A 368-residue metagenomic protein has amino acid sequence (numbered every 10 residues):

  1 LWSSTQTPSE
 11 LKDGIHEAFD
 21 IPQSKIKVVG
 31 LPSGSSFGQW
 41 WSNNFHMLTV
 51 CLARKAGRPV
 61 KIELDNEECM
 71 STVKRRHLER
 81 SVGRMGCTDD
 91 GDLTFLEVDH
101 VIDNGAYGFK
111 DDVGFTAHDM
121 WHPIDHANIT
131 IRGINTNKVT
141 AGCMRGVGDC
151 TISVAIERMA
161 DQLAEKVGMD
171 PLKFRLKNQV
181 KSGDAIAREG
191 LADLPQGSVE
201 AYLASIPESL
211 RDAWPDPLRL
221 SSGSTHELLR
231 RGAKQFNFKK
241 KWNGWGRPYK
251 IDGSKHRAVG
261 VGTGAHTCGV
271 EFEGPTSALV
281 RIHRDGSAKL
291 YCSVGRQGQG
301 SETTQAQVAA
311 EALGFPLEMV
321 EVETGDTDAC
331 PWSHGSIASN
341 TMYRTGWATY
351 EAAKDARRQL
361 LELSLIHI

Functional and structural regions predicted by a protein language model:
L1-L365: Structural alpha/beta core scaffold segments of enzyme domains
